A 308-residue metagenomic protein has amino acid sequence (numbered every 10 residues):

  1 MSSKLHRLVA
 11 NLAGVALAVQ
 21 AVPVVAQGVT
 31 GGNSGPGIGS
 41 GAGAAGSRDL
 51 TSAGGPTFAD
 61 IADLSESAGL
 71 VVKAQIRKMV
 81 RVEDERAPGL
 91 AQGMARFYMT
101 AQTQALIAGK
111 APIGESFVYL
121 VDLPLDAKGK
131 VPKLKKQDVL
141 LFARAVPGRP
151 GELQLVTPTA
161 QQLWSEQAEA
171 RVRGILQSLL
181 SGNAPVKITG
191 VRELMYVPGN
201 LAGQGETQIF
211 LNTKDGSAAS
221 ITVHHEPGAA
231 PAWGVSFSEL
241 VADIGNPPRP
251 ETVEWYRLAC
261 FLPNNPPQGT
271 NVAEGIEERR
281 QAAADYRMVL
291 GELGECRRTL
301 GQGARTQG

Functional and structural regions predicted by a protein language model:
S2, V25-G308: Transition segments tied to proteolytic processing and entry into folded domains
S2-L12: Bacterial N-terminal signal peptides that target proteins for export
A13-L17: Hydrophobic helical h-region of N-terminal Sec-dependent signal peptides in bacterial secretory/periplasmic proteins
A21-P23: N-terminal signal peptide c-region/cleavage motif recognized by signal peptidases
